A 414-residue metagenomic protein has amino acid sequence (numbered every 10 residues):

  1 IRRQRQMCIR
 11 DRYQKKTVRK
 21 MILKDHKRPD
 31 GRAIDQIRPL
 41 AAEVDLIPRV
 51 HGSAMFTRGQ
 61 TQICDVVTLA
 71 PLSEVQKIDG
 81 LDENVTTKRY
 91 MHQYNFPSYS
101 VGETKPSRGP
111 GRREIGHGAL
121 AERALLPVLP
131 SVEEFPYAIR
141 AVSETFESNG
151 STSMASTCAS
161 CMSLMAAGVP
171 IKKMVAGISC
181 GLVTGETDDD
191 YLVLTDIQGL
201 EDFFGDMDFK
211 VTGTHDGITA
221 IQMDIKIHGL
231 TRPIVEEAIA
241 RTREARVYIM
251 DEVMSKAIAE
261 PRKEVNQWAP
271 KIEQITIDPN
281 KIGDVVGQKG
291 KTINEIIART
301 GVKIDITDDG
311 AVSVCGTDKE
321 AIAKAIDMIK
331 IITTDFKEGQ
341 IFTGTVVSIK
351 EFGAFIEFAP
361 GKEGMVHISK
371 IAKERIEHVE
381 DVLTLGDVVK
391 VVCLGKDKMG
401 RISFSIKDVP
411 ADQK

Functional and structural regions predicted by a protein language model:
I1-I9: Single conserved hydrophobic/aromatic residue that forms the stacking wall/gate of nucleotide- or nucleobase-binding
Q6, L23-I34, E103, V128-A138 (+3 more regions): Flexible, glycine/charged-enriched surface loops at secondary-structure junctions
V44-V67, N149-P170, G283-I293: Conserved phosphate/anionic-ligand binding catalytic regions in large, soluble enzymes, centered on
L46, H51-Y137, G217-I227, T231-E236: Glycine-rich, flexible beta-strand/loop modules in the N-terminal catalytic cores of phosphate-handling
K88-Y94, S98, H117-V132, L164 (+4 more regions): Structured alpha-helical segments in the cores of large, soluble enzyme domains
Q93-S100, V132-P136, T212-G217, H228 (+3 more regions): Flexible hinge/switch segments at interdomain interfaces of large molecular machines
L164-K263: Mobile "lid/hinge" segments at catalytic clefts and subdomain interfaces of large enzymes
W268-I272, P279-K414: Single-stranded RNA-binding regions, centering on S1/OB-family and related RNA-binding modules
